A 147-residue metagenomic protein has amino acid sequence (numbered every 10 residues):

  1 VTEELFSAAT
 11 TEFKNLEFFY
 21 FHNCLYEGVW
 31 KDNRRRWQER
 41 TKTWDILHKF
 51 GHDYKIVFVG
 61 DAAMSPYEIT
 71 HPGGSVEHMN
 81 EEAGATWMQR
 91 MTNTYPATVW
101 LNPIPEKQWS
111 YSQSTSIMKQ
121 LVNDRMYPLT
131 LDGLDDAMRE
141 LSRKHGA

Functional and structural regions predicted by a protein language model:
V1-A147: Acidic, low-complexity intrinsically disordered regions
